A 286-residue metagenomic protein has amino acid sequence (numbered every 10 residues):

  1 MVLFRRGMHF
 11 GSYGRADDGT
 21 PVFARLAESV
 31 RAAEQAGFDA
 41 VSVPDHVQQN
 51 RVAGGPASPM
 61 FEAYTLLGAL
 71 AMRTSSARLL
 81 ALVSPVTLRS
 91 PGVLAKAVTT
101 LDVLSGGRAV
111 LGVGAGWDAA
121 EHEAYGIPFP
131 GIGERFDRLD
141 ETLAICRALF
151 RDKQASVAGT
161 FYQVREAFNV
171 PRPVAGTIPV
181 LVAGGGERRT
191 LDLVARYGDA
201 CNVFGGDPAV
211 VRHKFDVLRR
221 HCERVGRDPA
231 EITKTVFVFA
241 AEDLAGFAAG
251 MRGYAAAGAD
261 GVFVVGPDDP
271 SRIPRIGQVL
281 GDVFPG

Functional and structural regions predicted by a protein language model:
M1-R73, I178, V265-P270, Q278 (+1 more regions): N-terminal beta1-alpha1-beta2 module of alpha/beta enzyme domains
V2-F4, Q49-G54, A81, T87-Y197 (+4 more regions): Internal, glycine-rich beta/alpha segment that forms the wall or movable "lid" of small-molecule/cofactor binding
R6-F10, V41-V43, R78-L82, A109-V113 (+4 more regions): Hydrophobic faces of well-ordered beta-strands that scaffold small-molecule active sites in alpha/beta enzyme cores
H9-A24, L82-G92, G133, A175-G186 (+2 more regions): Active-site mouth loops of central-metabolism enzymes
T20-A33, L94-A97, A183-R196, E242-A255 (+1 more regions): Short, acidic/polar
P21, Q49-R51, A57-M60, V86-G92 (+3 more regions): Acidic-and-aromatic substrate-binding clefts and catalytic sites of carbohydrate-active enzymes
A27-P44, A195-A200, F204, G253-V262: Catalytic domains of carbohydrate-active enzymes, especially glycoside hydrolases
T65, D207-R224, D268-Q278: Active-site-adjacent beta->alpha loops and helix N-cap segments on the catalytic face of soluble alpha/beta enzymes
